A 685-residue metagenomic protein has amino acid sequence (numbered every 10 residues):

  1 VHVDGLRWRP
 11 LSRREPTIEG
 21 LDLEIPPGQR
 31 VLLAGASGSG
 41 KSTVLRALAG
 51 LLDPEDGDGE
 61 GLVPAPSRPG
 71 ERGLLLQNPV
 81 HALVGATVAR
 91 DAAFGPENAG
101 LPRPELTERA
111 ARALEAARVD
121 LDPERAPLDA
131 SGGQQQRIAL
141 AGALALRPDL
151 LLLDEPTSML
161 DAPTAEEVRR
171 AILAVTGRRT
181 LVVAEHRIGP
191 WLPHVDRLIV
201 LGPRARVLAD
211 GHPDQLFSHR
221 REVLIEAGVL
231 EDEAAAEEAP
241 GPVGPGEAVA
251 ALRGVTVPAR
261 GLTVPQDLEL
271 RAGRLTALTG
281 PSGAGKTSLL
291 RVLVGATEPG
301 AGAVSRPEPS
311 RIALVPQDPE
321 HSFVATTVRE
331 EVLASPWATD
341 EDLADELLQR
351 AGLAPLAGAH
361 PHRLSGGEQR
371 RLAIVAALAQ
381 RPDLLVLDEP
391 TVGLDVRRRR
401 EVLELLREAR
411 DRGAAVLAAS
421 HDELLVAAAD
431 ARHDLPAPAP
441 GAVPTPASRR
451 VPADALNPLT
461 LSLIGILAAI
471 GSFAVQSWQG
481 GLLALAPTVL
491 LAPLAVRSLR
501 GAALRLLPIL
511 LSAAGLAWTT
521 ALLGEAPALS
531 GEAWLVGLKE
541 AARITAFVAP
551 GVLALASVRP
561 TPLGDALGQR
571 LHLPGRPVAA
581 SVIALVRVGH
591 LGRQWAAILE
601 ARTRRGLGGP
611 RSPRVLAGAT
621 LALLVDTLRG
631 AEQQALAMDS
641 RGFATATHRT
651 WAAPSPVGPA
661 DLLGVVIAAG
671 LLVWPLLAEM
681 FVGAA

Functional and structural regions predicted by a protein language model:
A49, V294: Helix-to-loop junction immediately C-terminal to a conserved catalytic motif
E105-D122, E341-L356: Conserved ABC ATPase "signature" region
A126-A130, Q134, H360-L364, E368: Conserved ABC ATPase signature
L140, V168, I374: Hydrophobic anchor residue at the start of the ABC signature
A143-L144, V175, A377-A379: ABC ATPase C-loop
L146, Q380, R412: Conserved signature/switch motifs of ABC ATPase nucleotide-binding domains
L151-E155, L385-E389: Catalytic Walker B motif of ABC-type/P-loop ATPase nucleotide-binding domains
P446-G480, A484-V489, R593, A597-A685: Transmembrane alpha-helix interface motif
